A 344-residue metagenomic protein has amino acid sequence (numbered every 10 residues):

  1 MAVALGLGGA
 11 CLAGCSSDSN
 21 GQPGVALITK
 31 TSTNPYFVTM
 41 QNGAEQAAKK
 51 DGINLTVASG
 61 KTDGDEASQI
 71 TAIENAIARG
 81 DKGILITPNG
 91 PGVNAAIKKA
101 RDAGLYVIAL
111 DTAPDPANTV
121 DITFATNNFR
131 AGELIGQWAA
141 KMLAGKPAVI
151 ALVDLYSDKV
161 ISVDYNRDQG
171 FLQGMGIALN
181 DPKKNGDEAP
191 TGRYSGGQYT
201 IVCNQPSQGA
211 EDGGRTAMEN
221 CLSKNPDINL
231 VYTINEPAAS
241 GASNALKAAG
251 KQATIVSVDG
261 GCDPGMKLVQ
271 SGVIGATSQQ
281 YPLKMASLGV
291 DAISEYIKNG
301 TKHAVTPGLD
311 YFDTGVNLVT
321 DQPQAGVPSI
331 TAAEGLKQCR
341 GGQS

Functional and structural regions predicted by a protein language model:
M1-A4: N-terminal export and membrane-targeting signals
G6-G8: Hydrophobic alpha-helical membrane segments, chiefly transmembrane helices and signal peptide h-regions, characterized
A10-G14: C-terminal motif of bacterial Sec signal peptides marking the signal peptidase cleavage site
C15-S344: A residue-level marker of the well-folded mature domains of exported/periplasmic proteins
